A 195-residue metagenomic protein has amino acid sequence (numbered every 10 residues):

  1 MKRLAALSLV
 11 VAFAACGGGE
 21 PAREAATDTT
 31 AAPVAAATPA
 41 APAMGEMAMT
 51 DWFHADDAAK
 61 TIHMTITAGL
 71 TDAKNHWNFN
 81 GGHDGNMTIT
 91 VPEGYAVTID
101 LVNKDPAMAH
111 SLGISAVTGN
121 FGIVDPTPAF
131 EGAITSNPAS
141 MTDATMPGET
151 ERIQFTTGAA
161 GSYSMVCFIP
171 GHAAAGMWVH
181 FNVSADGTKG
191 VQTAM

Functional and structural regions predicted by a protein language model:
M1-A14: Sec-dependent bacterial lipoprotein signal peptides
C16-E20: Bacterial signal peptide processing site
R23-M47: Post-signal peptide N-terminal segment of mature Sec-exported envelope proteins
A40-T71: A eukaryote-biased signal for short, well-structured alpha-helical docking elements
A41-E46, D51, S136-M195: Extracellular/periplasmic metallocenter environments
D51-A55, G85-G113, E151-A159, Y163-M165: Beta-strand cores of secreted/periplasmic/IMS beta-sandwich domains, seen most often in copper-related folds
A59-A96: N-terminal edge beta-strand
H76-N78, K104-P147, A173-G176, H180: Histidine- and aromatic-enriched segments that form or immediately flank copper-ligand environments
